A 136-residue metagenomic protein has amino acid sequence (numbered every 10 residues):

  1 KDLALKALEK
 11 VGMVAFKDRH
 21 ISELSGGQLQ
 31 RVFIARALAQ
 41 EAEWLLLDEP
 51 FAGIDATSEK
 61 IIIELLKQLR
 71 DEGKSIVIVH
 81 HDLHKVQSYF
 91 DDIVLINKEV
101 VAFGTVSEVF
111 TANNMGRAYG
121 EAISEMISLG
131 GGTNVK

Functional and structural regions predicted by a protein language model:
K1-F16: Conserved ABC ATPase "signature" region
H20-L24, Q28: Conserved ABC ATPase signature
L45-D48: Catalytic Walker B motif of ABC-type/P-loop ATPase nucleotide-binding domains
A56-S58: Helix N-cap at the start of a conserved alpha-helix in ABC-type nucleotide-binding domains
H80-H81: H-loop/switch region of ABC-family ATPase nucleotide-binding domains
I93-T105: H-loop (His-switch) and adjacent beta-strand-loop-beta switch element of ABC-type ATPase nucleotide-binding domains
A112-N113, R117-K136: ABC ATPase nucleotide-binding domains
